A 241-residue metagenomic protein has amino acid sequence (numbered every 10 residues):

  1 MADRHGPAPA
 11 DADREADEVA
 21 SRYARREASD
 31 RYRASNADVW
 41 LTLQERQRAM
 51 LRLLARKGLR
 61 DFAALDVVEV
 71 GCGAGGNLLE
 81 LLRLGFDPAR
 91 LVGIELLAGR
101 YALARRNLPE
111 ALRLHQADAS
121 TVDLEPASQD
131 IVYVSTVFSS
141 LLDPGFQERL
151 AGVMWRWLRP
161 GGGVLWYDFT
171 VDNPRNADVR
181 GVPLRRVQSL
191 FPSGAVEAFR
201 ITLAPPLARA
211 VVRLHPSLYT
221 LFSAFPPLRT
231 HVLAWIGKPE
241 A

Functional and structural regions predicted by a protein language model:
M1-R33: N-terminal, positively charged/glycine-rich alpha-helical extensions of SAM-dependent methyltransferases
L43-A63, E80: Conserved alpha-helix/loop element of class I SAM-dependent methyltransferases that forms part of the SAM/SAH-binding
V68, A74-T121: Class I SAM-dependent methyltransferase SAM/SAH-binding core
Y133: A conserved beta-strand element that flanks and buttresses the S-adenosyl-L-methionine
E148-P160: A short glycine-rich, Lys/Arg-flanked "PGG" loop and its adjoining helix->strand segment in the class I
G161-D168: Conserved beta-strand signature within the Rossmann-like core of class I S-adenosyl-L-methionine
V179-G194, A198-R200: Short alpha-helix
R185, F199-A241: A C-terminal cap/extension of S-adenosyl-L-methionine-dependent methyltransferases that defines the acceptor-substrate
